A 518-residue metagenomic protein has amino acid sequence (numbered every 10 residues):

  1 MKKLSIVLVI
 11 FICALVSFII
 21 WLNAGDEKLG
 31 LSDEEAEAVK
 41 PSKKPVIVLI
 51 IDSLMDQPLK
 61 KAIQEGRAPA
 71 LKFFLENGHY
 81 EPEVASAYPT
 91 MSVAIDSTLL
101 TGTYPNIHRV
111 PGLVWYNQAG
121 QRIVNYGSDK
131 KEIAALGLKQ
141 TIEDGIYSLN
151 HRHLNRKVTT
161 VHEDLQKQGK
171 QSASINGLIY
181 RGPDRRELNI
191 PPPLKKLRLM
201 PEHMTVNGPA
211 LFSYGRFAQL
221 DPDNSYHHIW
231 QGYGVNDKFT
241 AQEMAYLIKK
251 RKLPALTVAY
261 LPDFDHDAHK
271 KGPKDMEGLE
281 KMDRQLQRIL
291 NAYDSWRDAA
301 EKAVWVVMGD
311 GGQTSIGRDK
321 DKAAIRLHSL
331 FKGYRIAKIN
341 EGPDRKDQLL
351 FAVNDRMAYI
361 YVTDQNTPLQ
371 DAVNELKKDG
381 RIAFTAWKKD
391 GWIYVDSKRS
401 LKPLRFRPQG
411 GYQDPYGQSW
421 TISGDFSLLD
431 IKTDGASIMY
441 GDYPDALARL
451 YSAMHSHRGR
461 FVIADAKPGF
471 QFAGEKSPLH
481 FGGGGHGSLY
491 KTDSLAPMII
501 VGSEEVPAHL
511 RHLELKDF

Functional and structural regions predicted by a protein language model:
M1-L4: Positively charged n-region of N-terminal signal peptides that target proteins for export
I6-I20: Hydrophobic membrane-insertion alpha-helices, especially the h-region of bacterial N-terminal signal peptides
A14, L22-E27, T103-Y104, R109-H269 (+4 more regions): His/Asp/Glu-rich, glycine-adjacent segments that coordinate divalent cations and/or stabilize oxyanion chemistry on
I20-H79, T90: Active-site-proximal N-terminal segment of extracellular/periplasmic enzymes that hydrolyze or transfer
K60-W115, A173: Short, structured active-site-proximal loop/turn typified by the sulfatase FGly-forming signature C/S-X-P-X-R
K157-T159, K346-P507, L515-K516: Active-site neighborhoods of enzymes that stabilize oxyanions during catalysis
G234-I248, A255-T257, F264-W305, S315 (+1 more regions): A long, amphipathic alpha-helix that forms part of the scaffold/cap immediately adjacent to metal-dependent active
D298-E301, G309-V362: Acidic/histidine-rich catalytic neighborhood
